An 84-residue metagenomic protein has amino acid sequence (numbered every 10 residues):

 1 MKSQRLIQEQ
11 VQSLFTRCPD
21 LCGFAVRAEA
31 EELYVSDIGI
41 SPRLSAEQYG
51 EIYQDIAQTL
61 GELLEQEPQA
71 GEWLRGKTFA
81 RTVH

Functional and structural regions predicted by a protein language model:
K2-I7, Q48-I56: Short amphipathic alpha-helical segments
K2-R27: N-terminal acidic leader/helix
I7, V11-F15, I56, L60-E67: Hydrophobic, Leu/Ile/Phe/Ala-enriched alpha-helical segments that form helix-helix packing faces
S13-C18, R43, K77-A80: Secondary-structure boundary/capping motif
F24-R27, Y53-A57: An amphipathic alpha-helical micro-motif enriched in hydrophobic residues with embedded/adjacent acidic residues
V26, L60-V83: A short amphipathic beta-strand at an alpha->beta junction
A30, Y34-Q54: Acidic, low-complexity, intrinsically disordered interaction modules
